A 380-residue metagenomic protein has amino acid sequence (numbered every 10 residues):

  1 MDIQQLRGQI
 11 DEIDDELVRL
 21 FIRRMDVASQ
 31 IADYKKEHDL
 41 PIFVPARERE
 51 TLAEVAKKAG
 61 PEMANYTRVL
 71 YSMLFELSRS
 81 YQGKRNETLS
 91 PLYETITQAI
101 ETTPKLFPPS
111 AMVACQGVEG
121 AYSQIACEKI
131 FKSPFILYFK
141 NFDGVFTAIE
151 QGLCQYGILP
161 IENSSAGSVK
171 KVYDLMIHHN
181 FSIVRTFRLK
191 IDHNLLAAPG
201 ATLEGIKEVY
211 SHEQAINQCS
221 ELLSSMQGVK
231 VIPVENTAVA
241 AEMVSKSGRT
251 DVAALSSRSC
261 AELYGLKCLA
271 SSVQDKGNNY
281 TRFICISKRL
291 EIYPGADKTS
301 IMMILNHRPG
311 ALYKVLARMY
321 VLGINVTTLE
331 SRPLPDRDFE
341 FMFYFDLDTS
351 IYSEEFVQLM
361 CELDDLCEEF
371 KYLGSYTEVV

Functional and structural regions predicted by a protein language model:
M1-V380: Domain-level signature for soluble enzymes in the chorismate/prephenate branch of the shikimate pathway
